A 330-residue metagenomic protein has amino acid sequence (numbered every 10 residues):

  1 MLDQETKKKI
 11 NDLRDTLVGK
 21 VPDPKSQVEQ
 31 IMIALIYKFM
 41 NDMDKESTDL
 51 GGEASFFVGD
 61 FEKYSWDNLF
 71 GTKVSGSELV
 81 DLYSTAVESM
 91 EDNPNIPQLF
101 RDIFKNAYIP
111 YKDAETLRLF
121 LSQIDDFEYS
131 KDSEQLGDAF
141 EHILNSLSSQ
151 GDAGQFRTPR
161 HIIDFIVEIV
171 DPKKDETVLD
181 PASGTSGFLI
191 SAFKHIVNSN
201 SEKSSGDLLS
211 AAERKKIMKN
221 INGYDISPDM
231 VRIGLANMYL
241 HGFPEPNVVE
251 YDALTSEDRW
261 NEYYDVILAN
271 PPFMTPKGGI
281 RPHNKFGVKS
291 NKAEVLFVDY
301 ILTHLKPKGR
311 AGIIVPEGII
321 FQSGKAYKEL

Functional and structural regions predicted by a protein language model:
M1-K174, N247-T255: Non-catalytic, mostly N-terminal accessory regions of nucleic-acid modification and defense proteins
K20, G318-F321: Short strand->helix junction
S146-L147, G278-H283: Gly-rich Lys/Arg/Thr-decorated short loops/hinges at beta-loop-alpha junctions or inter-strand turns that position
Q155-A269, M274-P276, K285, N291 (+3 more regions): Conserved S-adenosyl-L-methionine
D175, L305-A311: Short glycine-dipeptide loop
L296-P307: A short glycine-rich, Lys/Arg-flanked "PGG" loop and its adjoining helix->strand segment in the class I
S323-L330: Conserved Class I S-adenosyl-L-methionine
